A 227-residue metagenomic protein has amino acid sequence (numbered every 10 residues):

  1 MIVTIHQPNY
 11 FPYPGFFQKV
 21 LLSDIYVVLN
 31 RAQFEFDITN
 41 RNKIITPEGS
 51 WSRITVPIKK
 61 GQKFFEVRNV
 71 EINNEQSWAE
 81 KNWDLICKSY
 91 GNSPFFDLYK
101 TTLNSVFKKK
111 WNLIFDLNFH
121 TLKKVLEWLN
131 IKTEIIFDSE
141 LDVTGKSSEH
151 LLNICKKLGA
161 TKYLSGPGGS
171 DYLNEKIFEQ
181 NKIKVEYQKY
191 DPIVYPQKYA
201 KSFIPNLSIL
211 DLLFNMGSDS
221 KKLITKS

Functional and structural regions predicted by a protein language model:
M1-S227: Residues lining hydrophobic/aromatic ligand-binding pockets adjacent to catalytic sites
